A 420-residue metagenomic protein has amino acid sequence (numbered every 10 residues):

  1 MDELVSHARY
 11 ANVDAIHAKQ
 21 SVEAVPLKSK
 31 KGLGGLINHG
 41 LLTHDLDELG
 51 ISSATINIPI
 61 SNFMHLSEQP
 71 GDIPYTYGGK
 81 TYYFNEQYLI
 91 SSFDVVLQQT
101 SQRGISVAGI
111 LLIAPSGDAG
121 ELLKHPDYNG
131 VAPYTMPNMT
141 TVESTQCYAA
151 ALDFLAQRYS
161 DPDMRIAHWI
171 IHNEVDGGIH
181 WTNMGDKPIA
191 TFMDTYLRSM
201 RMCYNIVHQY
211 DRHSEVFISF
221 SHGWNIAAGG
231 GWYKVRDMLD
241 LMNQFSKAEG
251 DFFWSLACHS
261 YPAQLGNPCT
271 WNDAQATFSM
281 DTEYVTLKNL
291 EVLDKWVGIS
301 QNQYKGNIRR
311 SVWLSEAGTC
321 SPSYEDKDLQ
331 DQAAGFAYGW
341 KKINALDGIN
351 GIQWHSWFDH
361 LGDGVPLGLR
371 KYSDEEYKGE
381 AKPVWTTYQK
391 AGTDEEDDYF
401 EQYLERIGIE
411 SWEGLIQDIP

Functional and structural regions predicted by a protein language model:
M1-N62: Boundary/entry segment of secreted carbohydrate-active catalytic domains
K28-G32, S52-T55, G104-A108, I166-I170 (+4 more regions): Structural preference for beta-strand elements that scaffold enzyme active sites
G35-E48, Y148-R158, W232-F245, Q330-K342: Short, acidic/polar
G40, I166-A167, T191-D326: Noncatalytic carbohydrate-binding groove/subsite architecture in carbohydrate-active enzymes
S52-I226, A263-Q264, D359-G364: Substrate-binding cleft and catalytic face of glycoside hydrolase catalytic domains, especially the flexible beta-alpha
D72-I73, P126-G130, D161-R165, H180 (+2 more regions): Aromatic-rich peripheral "rim/lid" segments of glycoside hydrolase catalytic domains that contact and position glycan
F84-Y88, M139-C147, K187-T195, G230-K234 (+3 more regions): Alpha-helix N-cap and loop-to-helix initiation/capping positions
S92-V107, R158-R165, M202-S214, F245-F252 (+3 more regions): A structural motif corresponding to the C-terminal end of an alpha-helix and its immediate exit/capping segment
